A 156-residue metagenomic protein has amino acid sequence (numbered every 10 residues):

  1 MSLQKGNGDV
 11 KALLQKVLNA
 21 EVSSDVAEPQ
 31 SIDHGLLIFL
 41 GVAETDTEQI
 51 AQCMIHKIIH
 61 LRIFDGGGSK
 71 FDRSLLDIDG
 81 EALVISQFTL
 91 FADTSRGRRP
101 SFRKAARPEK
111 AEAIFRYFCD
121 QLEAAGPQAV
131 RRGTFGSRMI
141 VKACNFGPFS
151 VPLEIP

Functional and structural regions predicted by a protein language model:
S2-G97, S101, E112-P156: N-terminal, polar/charged subdomain of small-to-medium soluble alpha/beta proteins
K104: An anionic oxygen-ligand recognition environment, strongly enriched in 2H phosphoesterase
